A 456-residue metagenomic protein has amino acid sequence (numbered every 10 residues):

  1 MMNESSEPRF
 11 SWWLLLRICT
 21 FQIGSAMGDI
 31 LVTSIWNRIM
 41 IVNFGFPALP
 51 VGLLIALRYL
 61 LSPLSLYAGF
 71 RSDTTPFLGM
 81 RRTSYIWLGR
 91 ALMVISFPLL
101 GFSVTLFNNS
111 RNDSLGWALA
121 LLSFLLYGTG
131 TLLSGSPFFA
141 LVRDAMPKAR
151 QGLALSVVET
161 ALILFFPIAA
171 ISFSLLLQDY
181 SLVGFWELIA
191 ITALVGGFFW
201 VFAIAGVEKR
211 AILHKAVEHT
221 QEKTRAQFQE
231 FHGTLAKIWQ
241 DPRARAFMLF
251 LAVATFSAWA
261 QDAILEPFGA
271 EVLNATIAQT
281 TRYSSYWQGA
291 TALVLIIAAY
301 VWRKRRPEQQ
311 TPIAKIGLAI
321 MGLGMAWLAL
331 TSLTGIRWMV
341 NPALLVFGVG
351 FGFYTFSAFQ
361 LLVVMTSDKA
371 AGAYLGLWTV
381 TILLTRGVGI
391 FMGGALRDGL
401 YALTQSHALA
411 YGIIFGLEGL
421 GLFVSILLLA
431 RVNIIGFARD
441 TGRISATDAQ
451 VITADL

Functional and structural regions predicted by a protein language model:
M1-S11, N109-L125, T129, L133-S134 (+5 more regions): Intracellular loop-helix junctions on the cytosolic face of multi-pass helical membrane proteins
S34-P50, A263-T280, D398: Short amphipathic helix-loop junctions that connect adjacent transmembrane helices in Major Facilitator Superfamily/SLC
P63-G79, L177, V294-T311: Helix-to-loop junctions at the C-terminal end of transmembrane segments in multipass secondary transporters
T74-I95, R303-A319, S406: Cytoplasmic membrane-interface "Motif A"-like loop-to-helix N-cap segments of 12-TM Major Facilitator Superfamily
R81-S84, S114, L175-V195, Q309 (+1 more regions): A membrane-interface helix-boundary motif in multi-pass transporters
W87-D113, A319-G335: C-terminal ends and interior cores of transmembrane alpha-helices in multi-pass membrane transporters/permeases
L133-M146, F353-S367: Intracellular juxtamembrane helix-capping segments at the cytosolic ends of symmetry-related transmembrane helices
T311-S357: C-terminal transmembrane helical hairpin of 12-TM major facilitator-type secondary transporters
